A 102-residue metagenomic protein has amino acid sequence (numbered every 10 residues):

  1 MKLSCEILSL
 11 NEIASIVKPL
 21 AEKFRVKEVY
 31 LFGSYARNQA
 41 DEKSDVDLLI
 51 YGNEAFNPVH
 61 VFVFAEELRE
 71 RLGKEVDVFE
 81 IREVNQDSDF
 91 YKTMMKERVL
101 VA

Functional and structural regions predicted by a protein language model:
M1-E28, R37-E42, N53-A102: Catalytic core of pol beta-like nucleotidyltransferases
F32-S34: Glycine-rich beta-strand-to-loop/alpha-helix junction loops that act as flexible
S44-V46: Change "...and in nucleic-acid phosphodiester-cleaving endonucleases..." to "...and in nucleic-acid processing enzymes
L49-Y51: Short hydrophobic/aromatic beta-strand micro-patches that form the beta-sheet surface supporting nucleotide- or nucleic
